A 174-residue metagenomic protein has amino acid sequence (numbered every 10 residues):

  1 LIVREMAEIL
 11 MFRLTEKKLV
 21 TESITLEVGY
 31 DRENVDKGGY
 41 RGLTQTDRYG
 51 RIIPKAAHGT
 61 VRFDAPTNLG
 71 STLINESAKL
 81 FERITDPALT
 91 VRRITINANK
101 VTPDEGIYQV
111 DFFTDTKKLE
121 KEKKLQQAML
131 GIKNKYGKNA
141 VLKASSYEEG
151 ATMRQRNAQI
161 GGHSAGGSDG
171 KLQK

Functional and structural regions predicted by a protein language model:
L1-K174: Basic, low-complexity intrinsically disordered segments
